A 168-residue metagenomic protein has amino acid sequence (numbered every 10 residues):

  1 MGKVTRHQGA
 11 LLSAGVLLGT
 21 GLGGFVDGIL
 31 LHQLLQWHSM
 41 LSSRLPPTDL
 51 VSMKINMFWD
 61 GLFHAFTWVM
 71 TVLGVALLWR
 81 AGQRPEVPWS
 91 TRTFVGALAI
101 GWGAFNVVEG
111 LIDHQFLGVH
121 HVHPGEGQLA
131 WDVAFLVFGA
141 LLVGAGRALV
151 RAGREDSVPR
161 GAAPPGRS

Functional and structural regions predicted by a protein language model:
R6-G21, E86-G103: Interfacial segments of alpha-helical transmembrane regions
L12, V16, F66-P85, L141-S157: Transmembrane alpha-helical segments in integral membrane proteins
L22-H32: Alpha-helical transmembrane segments of multi-pass membrane proteins
L30-L41, G110-A130: Interfacial helix-loop-helix junctions of multi-pass membrane proteins
H38-I55: Perimembrane loop-to-helix junctions flanking transmembrane segments
S52-A76, G127-A145: Membrane-interface loop-to-helix entry segments
A76-I100, D156-S168: Cytoplasmic juxtamembrane regions at transmembrane-helix boundaries
F94-H120: Hydrophobic alpha-helical transmembrane segments of integral membrane proteins
